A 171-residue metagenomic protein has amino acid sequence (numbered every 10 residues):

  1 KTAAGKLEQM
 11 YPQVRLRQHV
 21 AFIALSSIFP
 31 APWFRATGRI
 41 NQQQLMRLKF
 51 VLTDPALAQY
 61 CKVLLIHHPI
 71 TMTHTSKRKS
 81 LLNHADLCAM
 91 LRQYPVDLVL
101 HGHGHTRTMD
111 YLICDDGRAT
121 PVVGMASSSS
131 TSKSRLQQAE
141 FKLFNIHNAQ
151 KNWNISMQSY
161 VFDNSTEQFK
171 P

Functional and structural regions predicted by a protein language model:
T2-P12, L16-Q59, L82-A85: Binuclear metal-dependent hydrolase catalytic cores centered on His/Asp/Glu-rich metal-binding motifs
A21, C61-V63, D97-L98, P121: Proline-centered loop/turn at the N-terminus of a beta-strand
S26-S27, L65-I70, H103-G104: Short, well-ordered beta-to-alpha junction loops that form the rim of enzyme active sites and present histidine/acidic
S27-P30, S127, F162: Residues that form or immediately flank small-molecule/cofactor binding pockets and catalytic motifs
P55-T73: Short acidic, glycine-rich surface-loop motifs adjacent to enzyme active sites
S76-W153: Conserved beta-sheet core of the metallophosphoesterase superfamily
I146-P171: A short C-terminal boundary segment appended to hydrolase-like catalytic domains
